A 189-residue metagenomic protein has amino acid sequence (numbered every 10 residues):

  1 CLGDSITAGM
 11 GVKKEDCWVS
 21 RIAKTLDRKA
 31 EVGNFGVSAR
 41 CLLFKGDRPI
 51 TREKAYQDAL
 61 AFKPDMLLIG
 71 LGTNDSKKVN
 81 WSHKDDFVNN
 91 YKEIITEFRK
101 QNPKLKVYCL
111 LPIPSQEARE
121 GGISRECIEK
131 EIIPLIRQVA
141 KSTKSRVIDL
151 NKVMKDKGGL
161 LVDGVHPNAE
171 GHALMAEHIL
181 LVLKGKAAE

Functional and structural regions predicted by a protein language model:
L2-G3, L110: Short hydrophobic segments within beta-strands
I6-K92: Conserved SGNH/GDSL esterase-like catalytic core that processes O-acyl groups on lipids and polysaccharides
A23, F98, V139-A140: A generic structural signal for well-ordered alpha-helical segments
L26, Q101-P103, S142-T143: Helix C-cap/helix->beta junction micro-motif
E31-G33, K106, K144-R146: Conserved beta-strand segments of alpha/beta enzyme cores
Y56, Y91-I95, I133, R137: Generic structural signal for well-ordered alpha-helices, preferentially at hydrophobic/aromatic core positions
G70-S76, T96-K130, M154: Active-site segments of SGNH/GDSL-like serine hydrolases that catalyze O-acetyl group transfer/hydrolysis on lipids
I113-E189: Catalytic His-Asp segment of secreted/periplasmic serine-dependent ester chemistry enzymes
